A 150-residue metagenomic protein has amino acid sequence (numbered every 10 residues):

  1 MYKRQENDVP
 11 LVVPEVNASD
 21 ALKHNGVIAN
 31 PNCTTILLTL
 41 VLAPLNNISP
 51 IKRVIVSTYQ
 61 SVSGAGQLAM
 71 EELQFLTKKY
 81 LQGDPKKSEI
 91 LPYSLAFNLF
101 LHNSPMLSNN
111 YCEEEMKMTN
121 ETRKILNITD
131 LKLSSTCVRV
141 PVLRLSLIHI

Functional and structural regions predicted by a protein language model:
M1-Q5, H149-I150: Conserved small/polar residues in nucleotide/adenosyl-binding loops
K3-L95, L131-K132: N-terminal Rossmann-like NAD(P) cofactor-binding subdomain of oxidoreductases, focused on the glycine-rich
V62-I148: Charged docking surfaces used in two-component/phosphorelay signaling
